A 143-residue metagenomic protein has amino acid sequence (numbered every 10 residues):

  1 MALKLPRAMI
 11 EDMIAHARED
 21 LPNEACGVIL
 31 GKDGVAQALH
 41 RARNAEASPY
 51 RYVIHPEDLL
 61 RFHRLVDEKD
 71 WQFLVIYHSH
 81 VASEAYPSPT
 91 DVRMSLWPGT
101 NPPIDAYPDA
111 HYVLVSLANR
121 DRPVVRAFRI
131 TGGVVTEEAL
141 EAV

Functional and structural regions predicted by a protein language model:
M1-F73, A82-V143: Conserved beta-strand-loop surface patch within small alpha/beta domains used for substrate/adaptor or ligand engagement
I76: Conserved, mostly hydrophobic/aromatic
S79: Metallo-beta-lactamase
